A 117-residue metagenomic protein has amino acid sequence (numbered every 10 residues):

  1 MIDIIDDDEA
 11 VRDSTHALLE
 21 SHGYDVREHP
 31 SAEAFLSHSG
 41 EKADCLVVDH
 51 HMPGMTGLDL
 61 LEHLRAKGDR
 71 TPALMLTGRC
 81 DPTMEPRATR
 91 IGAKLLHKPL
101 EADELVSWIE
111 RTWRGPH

Functional and structural regions predicted by a protein language model:
E9-R27: Two-component/phosphorelay signaling modules centered on CheY-like receiver
P30-S31, T56-D59: Acidic catalytic/metal-coordinating carboxylates
K42-V48: Active-site beta3 strand of CheY-like receiver
D49, T77: Active-site residues of response regulator receiver
M52: Receiver (REC) domain active-site loop signature in two-component systems and cognate sites in sensor histidine kinases
L58-R70: Short amphipathic alpha-helix used as the core "switch/output" element in two-component signaling
K67, G78-P82: Short, conserved "switch-loop" micro-motifs in signal-transduction and mechanochemical regulators
T83, L100-E110: C-terminal output helix
